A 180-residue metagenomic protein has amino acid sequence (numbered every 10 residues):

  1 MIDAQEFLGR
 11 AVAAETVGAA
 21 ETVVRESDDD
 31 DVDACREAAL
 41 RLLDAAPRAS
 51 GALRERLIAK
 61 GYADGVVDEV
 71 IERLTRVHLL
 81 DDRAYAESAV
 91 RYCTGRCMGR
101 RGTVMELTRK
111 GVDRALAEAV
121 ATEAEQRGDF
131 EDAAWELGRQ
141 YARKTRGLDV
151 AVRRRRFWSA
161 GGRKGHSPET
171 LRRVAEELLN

Functional and structural regions predicted by a protein language model:
M1-N180: An alpha-helical, amphipathic repeat domain used for nucleic-acid recognition, typified by the mTERF helical solenoid
